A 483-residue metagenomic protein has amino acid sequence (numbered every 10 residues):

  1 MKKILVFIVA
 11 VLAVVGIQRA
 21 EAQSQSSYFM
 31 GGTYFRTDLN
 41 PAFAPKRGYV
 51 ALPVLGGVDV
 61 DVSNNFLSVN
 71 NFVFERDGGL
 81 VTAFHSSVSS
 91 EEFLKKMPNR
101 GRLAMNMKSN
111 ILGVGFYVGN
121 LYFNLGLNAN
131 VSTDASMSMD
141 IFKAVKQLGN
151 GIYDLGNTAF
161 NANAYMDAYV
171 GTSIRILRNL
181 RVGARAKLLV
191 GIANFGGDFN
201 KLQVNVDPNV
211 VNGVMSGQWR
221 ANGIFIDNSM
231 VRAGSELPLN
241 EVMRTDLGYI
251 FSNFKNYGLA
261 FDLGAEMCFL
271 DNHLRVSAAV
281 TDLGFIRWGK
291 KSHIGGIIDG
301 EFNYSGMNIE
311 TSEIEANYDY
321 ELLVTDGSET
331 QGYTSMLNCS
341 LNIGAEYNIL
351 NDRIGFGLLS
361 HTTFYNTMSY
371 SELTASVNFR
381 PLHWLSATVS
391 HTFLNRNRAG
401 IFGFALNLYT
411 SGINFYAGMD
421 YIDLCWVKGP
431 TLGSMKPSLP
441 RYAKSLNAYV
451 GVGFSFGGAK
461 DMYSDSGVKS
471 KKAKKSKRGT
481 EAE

Functional and structural regions predicted by a protein language model:
M1-Q25, A345, E483: Bacterial Sec-dependent N-terminal signal peptides
Q23-E483: Subset of outer-membrane beta-barrel
